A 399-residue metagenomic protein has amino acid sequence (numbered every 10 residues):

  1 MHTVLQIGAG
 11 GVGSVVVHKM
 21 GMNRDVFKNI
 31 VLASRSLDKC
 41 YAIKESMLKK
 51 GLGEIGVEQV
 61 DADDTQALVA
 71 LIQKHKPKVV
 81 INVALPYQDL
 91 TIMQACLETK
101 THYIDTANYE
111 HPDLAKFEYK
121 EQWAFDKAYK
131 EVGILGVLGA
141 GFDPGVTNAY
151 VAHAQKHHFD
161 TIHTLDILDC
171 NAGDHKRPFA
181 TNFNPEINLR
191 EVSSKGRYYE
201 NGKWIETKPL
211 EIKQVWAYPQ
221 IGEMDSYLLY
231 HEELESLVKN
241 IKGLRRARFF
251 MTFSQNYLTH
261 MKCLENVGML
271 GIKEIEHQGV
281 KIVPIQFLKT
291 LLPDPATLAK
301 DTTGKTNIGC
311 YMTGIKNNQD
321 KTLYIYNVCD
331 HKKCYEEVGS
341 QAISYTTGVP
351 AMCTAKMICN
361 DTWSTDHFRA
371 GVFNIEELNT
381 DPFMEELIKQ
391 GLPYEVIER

Functional and structural regions predicted by a protein language model:
V12-G13: Hydrophobic/small residue at the entry helix of a nucleotide-binding pocket
S36-K39: Helix N-cap at the beta1-alpha1 junction of Rossmann-like dinucleotide-binding domains, i.e., the first residues
K50-D64: Rossmann-fold cofactor-recognition segment
A62-H75, Q88: Conserved Rossmann-fold cofactor-binding substructure of NAD(P)-dependent oxidoreductases
I72, K78-N82, Y103-I104: N-terminal Rossmann-like NAD(P) cofactor-binding module of classical short-chain dehydrogenase/reductase
L85-P86, A95-F117: ADP-ribose/adenylate-binding Rossmann-like module
A107-I134: Rossmann-fold NAD(P)-binding glycine/threonine-rich loop
K156-R399: C-terminal catalytic/substrate-binding lobe primarily of soluble NAD(P)-dependent oxidoreductases
